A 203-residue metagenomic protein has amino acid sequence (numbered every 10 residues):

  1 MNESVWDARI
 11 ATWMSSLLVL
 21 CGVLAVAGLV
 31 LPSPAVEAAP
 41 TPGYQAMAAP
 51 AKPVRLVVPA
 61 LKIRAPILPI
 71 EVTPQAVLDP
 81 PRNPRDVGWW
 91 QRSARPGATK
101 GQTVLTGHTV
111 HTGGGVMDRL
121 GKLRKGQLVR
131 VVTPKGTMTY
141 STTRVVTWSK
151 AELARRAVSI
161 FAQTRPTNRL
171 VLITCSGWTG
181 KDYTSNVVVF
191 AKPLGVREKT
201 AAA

Functional and structural regions predicted by a protein language model:
M1-G43: N-terminal membrane-targeting segments
A27-A203: Solvent-exposed, non-transmembrane regions of membrane-associated and secreted proteins
